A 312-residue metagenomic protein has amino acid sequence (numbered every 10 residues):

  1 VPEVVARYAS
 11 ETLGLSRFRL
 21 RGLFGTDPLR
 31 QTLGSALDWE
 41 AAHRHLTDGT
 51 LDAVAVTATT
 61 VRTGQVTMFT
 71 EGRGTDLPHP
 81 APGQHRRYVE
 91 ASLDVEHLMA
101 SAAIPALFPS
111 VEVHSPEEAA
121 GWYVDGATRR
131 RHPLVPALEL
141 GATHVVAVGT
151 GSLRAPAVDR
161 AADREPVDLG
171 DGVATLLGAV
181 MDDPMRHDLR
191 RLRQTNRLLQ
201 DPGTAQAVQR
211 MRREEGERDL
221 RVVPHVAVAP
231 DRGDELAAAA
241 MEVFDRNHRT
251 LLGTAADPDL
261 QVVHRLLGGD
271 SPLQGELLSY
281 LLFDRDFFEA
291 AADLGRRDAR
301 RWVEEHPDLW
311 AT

Functional and structural regions predicted by a protein language model:
V1-T312: Patatin-like phospholipase
